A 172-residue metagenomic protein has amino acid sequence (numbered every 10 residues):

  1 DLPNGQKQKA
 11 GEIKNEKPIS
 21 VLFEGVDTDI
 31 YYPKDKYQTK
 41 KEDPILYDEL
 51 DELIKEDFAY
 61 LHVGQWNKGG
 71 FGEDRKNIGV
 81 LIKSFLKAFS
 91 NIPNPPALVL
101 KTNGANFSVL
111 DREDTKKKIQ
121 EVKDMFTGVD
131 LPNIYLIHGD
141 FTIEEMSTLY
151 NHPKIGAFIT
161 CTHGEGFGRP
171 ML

Functional and structural regions predicted by a protein language model:
D1-S20, V26-T39: A short, active-site helix/loop in glycosyltransferases that binds the activated sugar's phosphate group
N15-P18, N94, K154: Short loop/turn motifs at secondary-structure junctions
D27-T148, H152: Conserved catalytic-core segment of nucleotide-activated headgroup transferases in glycan assembly
H152-K154, G166: Flexible glycine/serine/alanine-rich "lid" or loop that lines and gates the nucleotide-sugar donor pocket in diverse
A157-I159: A short hydrophobic beta-strand element within the catalytic core of glycosyltransferases that build diverse glycans
H163: Aromatic "clamp/platform" in nucleotide-sugar-dependent glycosyltransferases that forms part of the donor/acceptor
G168-M171: Short glycine/serine-rich donor-binding loops of glycosyltransferases
